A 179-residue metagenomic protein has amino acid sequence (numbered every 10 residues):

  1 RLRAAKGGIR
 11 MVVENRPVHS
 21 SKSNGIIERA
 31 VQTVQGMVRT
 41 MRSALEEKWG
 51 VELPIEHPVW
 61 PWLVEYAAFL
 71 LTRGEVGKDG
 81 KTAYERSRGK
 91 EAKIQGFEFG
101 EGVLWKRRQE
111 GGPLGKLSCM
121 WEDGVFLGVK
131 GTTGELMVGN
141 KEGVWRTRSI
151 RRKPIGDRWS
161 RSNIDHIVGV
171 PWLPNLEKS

Functional and structural regions predicted by a protein language model:
R1-S179: Nucleic-acid-interacting cores, centered on viral/eukaryotic replication and modification enzymes
